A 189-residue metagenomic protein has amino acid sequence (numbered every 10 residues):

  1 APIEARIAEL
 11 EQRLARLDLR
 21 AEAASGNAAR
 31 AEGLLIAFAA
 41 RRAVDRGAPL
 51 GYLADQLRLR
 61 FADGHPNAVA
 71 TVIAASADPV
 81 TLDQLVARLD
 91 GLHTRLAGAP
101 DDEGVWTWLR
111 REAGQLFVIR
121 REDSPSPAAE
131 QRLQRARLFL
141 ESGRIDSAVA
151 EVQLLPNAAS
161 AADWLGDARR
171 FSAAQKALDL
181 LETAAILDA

Functional and structural regions predicted by a protein language model:
A1-A189: Polar alpha-helical coiled-coil and adjacent low-complexity
